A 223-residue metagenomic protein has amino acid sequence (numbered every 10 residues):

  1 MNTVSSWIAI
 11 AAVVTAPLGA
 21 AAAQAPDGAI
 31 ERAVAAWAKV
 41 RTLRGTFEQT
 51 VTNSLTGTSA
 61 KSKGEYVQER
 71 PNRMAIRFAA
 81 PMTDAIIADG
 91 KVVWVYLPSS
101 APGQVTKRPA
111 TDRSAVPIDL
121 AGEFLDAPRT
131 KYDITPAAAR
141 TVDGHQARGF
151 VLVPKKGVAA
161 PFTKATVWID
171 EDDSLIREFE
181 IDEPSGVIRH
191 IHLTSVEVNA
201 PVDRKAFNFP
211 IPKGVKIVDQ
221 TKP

Functional and structural regions predicted by a protein language model:
M1-A11: Bacterial N-terminal signal peptides that target proteins for export
A11, G19-K61, R73, I211-P223: N-terminal leader/targeting segments and the immediate start of mature chains
D27-W37, G90, I118-A121, T166 (+1 more regions): Extracytoplasmic/secreted envelope proteins and their assembly/folding machinery, especially bacterial periplasmic
V40-T42, K61-K63, E69-P71, P81 (+6 more regions): Extracytoplasmic
E48-S54, R77-A79, Y96-P98, V153-K155 (+1 more regions): A generic structural motif
E65-P117, R189-H192: An acidic-aromatic
A101-Q146: Flexible, surface-exposed loop/linker segments and immediately adjacent secondary-structure boundaries
T130-G214, D219: Gly/Pro-enriched, hydrophobic low-complexity segments that function as extracytoplasmic propeptides/linkers
